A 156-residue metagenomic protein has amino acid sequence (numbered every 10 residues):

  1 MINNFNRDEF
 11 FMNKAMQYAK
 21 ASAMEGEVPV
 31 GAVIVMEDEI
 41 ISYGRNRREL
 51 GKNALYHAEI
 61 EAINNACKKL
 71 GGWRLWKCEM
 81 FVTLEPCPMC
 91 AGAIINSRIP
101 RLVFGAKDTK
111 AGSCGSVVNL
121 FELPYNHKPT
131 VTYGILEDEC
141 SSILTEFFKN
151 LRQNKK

Functional and structural regions predicted by a protein language model:
M1-E25, P86-K156: Zinc-dependent deaminase
F5, R48-E49: A short, polar/acidic, helix/strand-boundary loop motif
A15, A19-S22, A32, S42 (+2 more regions): Small-residue (primarily alanine) positions within well-ordered alpha-helices, especially packing/interaction faces
G26-V30, W76: Short, basic and Ser/Thr-rich N-terminal targeting/leader segments
V30-D38: Short beta-strand scaffold segments in enzyme catalytic cores
I41-R48, K128: Short beta->alpha transition motifs characteristic of CBS
R48, V82, A106: Residues that line or immediately flank small-molecule/substrate-binding pockets and catalytic motifs
K52-Y56, I60-I95: Helix-adjacent hinge/juxtasegments
